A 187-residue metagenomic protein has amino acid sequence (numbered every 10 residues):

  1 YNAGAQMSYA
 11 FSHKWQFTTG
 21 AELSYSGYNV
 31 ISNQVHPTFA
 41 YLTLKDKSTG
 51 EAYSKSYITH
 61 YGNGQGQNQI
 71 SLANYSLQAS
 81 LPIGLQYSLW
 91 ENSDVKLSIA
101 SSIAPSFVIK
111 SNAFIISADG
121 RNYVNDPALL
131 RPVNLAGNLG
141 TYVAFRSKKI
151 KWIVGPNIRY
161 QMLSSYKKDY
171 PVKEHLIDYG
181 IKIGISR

Functional and structural regions predicted by a protein language model:
Y1-A3, Y75-A79, V95, R131-G137 (+1 more regions): Residues that define the transmembrane beta-barrel architecture of outer-membrane proteins
Y1-N2, Y9, K14-Q16, G20-Y28 (+2 more regions): Short beta-strand and adjacent turn/loop elements
A3-F11, A21-Y25, L81-Y87, S101-P105 (+3 more regions): Residues on the lipid-exposed face of transmembrane beta-strands in outer-membrane beta-barrel proteins
K14-F17, S93-V95, K149-W152: Repeated loop/turn-to-beta-strand initiation elements of outer-membrane beta-barrel proteins
S26-Y28, W90-N92, S106-K110, A144 (+1 more regions): Sequence/structural signature of outer-membrane beta-barrel proteins
N29-S76, V108-P132, K167-E174: Extracellular/periplasm-exposed beta-strand and loop segments of Gram-negative cell-envelope proteins, dominated by
L72-K110, I115: Extended amphipathic secondary-structure runs
L130, N134-A136, Y142-R187: Predominantly the C-terminal beta-signal and adjacent terminal strand-loop region of outer-membrane beta-barrel
